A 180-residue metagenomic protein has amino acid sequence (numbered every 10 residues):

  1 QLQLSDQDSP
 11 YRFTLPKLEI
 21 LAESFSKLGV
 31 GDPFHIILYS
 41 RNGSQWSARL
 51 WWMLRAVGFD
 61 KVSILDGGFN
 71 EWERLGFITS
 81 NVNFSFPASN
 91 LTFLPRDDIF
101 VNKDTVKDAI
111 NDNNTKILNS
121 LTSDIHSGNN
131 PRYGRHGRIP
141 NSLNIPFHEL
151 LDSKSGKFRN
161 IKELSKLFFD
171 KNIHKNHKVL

Functional and structural regions predicted by a protein language model:
Q1-G31, K107-N176: Positively charged, proline/Ser/Thr-rich regional signature most characteristic of the Rhodanese/CDC25-like
R12-A109, N130, D170-L180: Thiolate-centered catalytic microenvironments shared by cysteine-dependent enzyme domains
